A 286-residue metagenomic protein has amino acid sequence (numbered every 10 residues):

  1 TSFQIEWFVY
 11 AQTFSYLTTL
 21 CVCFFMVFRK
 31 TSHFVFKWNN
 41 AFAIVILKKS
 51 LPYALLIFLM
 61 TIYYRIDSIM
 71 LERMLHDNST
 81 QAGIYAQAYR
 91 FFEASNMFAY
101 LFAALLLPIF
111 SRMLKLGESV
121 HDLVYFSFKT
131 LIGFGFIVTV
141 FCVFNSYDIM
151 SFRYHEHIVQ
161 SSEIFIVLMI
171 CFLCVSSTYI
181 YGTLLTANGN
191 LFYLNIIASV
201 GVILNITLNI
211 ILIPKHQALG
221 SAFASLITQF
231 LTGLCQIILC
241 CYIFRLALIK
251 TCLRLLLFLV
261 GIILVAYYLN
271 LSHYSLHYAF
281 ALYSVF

Functional and structural regions predicted by a protein language model:
T1, V9, F165, T183-T207 (+3 more regions): Alpha-helical transmembrane segments of multi-pass membrane transporters/permeases
T1-R29, K49, V200-L204, A218-L239 (+1 more regions): Hydrophobic alpha-helical transmembrane segments
F3-V9, C23-Y64, L105, I109-S119 (+1 more regions): Interhelical loop/hinge segments that connect adjacent transmembrane helices in multipass membrane
I5, F42-K49, Y53, L71-E93 (+1 more regions): Interfacial/gating helices of multi-pass transporter permease domains
L20-F28, I69, F98-L101, T139-Y147 (+7 more regions): Membrane-embedded alpha-helical segments of multi-pass transporters/permeases
T31, Y181-G189, I237-T251: Alpha-helical transmembrane segments
I84-A198: Specific pore-lining/lateral-gate transmembrane helices of multi-pass inner-membrane transport and insertion machines
G201-L204, K250-F286: Transmembrane alpha-helical segments of multi-pass transport proteins
